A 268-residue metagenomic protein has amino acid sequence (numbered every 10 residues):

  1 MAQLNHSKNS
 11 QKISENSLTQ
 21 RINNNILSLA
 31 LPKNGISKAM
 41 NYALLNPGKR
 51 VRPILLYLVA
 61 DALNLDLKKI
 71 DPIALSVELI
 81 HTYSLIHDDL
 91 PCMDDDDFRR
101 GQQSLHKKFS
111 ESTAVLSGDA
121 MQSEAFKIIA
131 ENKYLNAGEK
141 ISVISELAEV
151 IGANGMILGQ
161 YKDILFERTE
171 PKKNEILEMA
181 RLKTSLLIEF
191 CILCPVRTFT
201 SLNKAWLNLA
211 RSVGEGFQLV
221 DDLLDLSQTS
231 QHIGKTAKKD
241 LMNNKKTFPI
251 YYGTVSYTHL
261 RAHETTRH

Functional and structural regions predicted by a protein language model:
M1-I80, I86, C92-D95, R99-R100 (+5 more regions): Conserved N-terminal diphosphate/IPP-binding helix and adjacent helical/loop segment of trans-prenyltransferase domains
N24, V115-D119, S123, K127 (+2 more regions): Residues on a specific face of well-ordered alpha-helices
Y42-K49, S110-A114, I176, A180-R181: Solvent-exposed loop and edge beta-strand segments that line ligand/cofactor-binding and catalytic clefts
I54, D66-I80, Q103, K140-L147 (+1 more regions): Alpha-helical scaffolds flanking conserved acidic
I54, L58, P72-L79, L116-E124 (+2 more regions): Short amphipathic alpha-helical face segments that pack within enzyme cores and frequently flank/anchor catalytic
I86-K108, S117, M121-A130, I151-K172 (+1 more regions): Acidic, Mg2+-coordinating active-site segments of isoprenoid diphosphate-utilizing enzymes
H259, E264-H268: Single conserved hydrophobic/aromatic residue that forms the stacking wall/gate of nucleotide- or nucleobase-binding
